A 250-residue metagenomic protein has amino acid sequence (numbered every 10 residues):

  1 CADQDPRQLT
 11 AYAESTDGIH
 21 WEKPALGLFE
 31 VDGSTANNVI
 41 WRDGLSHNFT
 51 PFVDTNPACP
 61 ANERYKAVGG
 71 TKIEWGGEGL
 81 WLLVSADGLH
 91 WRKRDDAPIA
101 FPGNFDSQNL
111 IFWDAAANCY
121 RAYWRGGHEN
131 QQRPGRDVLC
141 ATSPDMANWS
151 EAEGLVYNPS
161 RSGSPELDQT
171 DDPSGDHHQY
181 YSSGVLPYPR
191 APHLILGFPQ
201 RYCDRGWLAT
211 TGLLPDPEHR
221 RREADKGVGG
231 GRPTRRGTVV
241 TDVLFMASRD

Functional and structural regions predicted by a protein language model:
C1-N109, W113-Q179, P187-D250: Beta-rich carbohydrate-recognition and catalytic domains
G184: Short acidic loop-to-beta-strand element that houses the catalytic metal-binding Asp/Glu of nuclease active sites
